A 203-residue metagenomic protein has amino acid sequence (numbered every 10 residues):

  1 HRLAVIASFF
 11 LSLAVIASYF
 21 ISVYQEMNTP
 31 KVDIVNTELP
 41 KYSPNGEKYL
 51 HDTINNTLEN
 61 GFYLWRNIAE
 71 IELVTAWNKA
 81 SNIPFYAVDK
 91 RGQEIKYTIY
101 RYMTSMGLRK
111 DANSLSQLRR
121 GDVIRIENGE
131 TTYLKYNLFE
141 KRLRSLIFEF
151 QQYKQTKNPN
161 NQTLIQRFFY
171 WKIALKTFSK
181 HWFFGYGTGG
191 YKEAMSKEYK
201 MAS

Functional and structural regions predicted by a protein language model:
R2-S12: Membrane-interfacial entry segments at the cytosolic side of transmembrane helices
I16-N28: Membrane-interface motif at the C-terminal end of an N-terminal transmembrane signal
E26-K41: Alpha-helical transmembrane signal-anchor/signal-peptide segments
E38-I147: Extracytosolic and intramembrane catalytic regions of membrane-associated proteins in envelope/secretory systems
F85-V123, E127, K154-K180, F184-S203: Long extracytoplasmic/lumenal interhelical loops at the membrane interface of multi-pass membrane proteins
